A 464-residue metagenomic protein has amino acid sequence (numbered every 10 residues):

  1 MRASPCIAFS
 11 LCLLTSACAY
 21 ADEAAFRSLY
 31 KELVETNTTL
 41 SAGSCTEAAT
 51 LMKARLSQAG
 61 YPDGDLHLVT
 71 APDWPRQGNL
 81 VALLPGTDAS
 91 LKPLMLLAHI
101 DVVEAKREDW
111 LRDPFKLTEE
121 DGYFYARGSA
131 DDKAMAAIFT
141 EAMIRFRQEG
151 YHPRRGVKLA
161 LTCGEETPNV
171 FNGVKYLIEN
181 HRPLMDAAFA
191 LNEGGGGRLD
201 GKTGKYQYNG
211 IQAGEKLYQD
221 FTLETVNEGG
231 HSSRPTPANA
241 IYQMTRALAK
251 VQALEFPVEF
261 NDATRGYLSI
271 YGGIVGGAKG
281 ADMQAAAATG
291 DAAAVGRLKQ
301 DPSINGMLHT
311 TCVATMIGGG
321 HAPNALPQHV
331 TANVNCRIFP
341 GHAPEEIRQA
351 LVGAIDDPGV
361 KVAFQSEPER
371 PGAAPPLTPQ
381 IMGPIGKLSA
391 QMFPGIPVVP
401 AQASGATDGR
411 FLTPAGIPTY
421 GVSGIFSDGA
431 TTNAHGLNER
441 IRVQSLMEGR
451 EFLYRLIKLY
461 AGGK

Functional and structural regions predicted by a protein language model:
M1-I7: Bacterial N-terminal signal peptides that target proteins for export
I7-S16: Bacterial N-terminal signal peptides
D22-S129, A136, F146-R155, V334: Acidic/His- and Gly-rich active-site-bordering loop/insert found across diverse amide/peptide-bond hydrolases
R27-T38, E224-N227, F364-R370: Acidic/histidine-rich, surface-exposed loop or edge segments in extracytoplasmic proteins
T70, L83, A89-L91, V103 (+7 more regions): An extended, acidic, His-containing surface patch that forms the Zn2+-binding/catalytic region of metallohydrolases
E120-D131, I396-V399, I441: Short pre-catalytic strand/loop immediately N-terminal to key active-site residues, enriched for Gly-Thr
Y123-F124, A130-G210: Acidic/histidine-rich catalytic neighborhood of metal-dependent amide-processing enzymes
V174-E179, S233-P257: A short core secondary-structure module
